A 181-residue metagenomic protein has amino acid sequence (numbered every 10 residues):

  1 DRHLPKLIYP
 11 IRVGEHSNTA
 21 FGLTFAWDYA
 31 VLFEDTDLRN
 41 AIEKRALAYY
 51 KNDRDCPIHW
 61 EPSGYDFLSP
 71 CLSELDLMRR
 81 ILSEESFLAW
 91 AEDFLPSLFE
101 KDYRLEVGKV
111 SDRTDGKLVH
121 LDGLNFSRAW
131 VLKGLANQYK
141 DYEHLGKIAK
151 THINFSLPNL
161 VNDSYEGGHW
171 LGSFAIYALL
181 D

Functional and structural regions predicted by a protein language model:
D1-K101: Eukaryote-skewed repeat-based solenoidal scaffolds used as protein-protein interaction platforms, primarily
M78-D181: Terminal, non-catalytic domain-edge segments
